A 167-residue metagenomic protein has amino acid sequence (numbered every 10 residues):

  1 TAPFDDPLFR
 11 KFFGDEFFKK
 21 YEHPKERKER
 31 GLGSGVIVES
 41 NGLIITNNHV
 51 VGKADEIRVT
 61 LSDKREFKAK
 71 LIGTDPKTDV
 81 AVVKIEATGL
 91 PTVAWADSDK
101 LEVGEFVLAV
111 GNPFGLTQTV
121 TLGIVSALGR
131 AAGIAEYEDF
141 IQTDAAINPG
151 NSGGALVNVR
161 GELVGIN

Functional and structural regions predicted by a protein language model:
T1-N167: Serine-dependent protease modules
